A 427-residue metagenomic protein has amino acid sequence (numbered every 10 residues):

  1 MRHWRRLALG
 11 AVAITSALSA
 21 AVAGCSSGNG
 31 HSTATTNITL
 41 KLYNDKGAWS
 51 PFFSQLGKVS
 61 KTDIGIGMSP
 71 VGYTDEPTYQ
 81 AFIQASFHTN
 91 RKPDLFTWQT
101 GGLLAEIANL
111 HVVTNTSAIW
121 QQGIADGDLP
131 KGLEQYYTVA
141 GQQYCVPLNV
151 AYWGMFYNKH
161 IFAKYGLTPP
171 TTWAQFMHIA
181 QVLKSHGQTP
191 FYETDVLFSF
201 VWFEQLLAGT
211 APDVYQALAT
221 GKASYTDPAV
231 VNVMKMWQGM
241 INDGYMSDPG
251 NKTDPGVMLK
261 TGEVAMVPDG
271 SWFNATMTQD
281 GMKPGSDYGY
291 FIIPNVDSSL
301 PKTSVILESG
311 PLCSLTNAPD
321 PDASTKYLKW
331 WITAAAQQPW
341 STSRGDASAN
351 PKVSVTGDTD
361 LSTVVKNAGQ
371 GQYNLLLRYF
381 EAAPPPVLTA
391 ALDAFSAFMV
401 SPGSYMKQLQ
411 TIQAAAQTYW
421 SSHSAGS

Functional and structural regions predicted by a protein language model:
R2-A105, P169, M282, S299-L300 (+4 more regions): Conserved N-terminal structural module of periplasmic/extracytoplasmic solute-binding proteins
S86, P93-D94, I124-H160, T189-P190 (+2 more regions): A structural signal for short loop-to-beta-strand junctions that line the ligand-binding cleft of periplasmic/secreted
G101-W153, M177, G289-F291: Hinge/lid segment of periplasmic solute-binding proteins
H111, A163, G371-S427: Conserved C-terminal helix/tail region of periplasmic/extracytoplasmic solute-binding proteins
S117-L129, A211-N232, Q279-K283, N295-S304 (+1 more regions): Short, solvent-exposed loop/beta-turn-alpha elements that line the ligand-binding surface or hinge of extracytoplasmic
Y144-L148, W153, M177-A223: Extracytoplasmic/periplasmic solute-binding protein
A180, T220-D248: Glycine-centered hinge/linker elements that transmit conformational signals in sensory and ligand-binding systems
D243-Y245, D280-S343: Extracytoplasmic/periplasmic substrate-recognition and gating elements
